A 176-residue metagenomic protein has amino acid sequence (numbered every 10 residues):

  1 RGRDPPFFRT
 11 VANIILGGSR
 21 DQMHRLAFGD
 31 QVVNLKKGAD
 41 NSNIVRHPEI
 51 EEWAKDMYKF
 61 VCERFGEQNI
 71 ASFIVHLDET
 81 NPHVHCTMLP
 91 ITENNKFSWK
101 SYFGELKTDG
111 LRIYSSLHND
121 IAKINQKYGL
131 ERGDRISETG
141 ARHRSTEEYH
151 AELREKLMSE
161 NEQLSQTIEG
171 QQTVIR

Functional and structural regions predicted by a protein language model:
G2-D4, D78, T92-R176: Single-stranded nucleic-acid nicking/binding segments centered on His-rich, glycine/basic loops
P5-I121: Histidine-centered divalent-metal-coordination microenvironment in nucleic-acid enzymes
